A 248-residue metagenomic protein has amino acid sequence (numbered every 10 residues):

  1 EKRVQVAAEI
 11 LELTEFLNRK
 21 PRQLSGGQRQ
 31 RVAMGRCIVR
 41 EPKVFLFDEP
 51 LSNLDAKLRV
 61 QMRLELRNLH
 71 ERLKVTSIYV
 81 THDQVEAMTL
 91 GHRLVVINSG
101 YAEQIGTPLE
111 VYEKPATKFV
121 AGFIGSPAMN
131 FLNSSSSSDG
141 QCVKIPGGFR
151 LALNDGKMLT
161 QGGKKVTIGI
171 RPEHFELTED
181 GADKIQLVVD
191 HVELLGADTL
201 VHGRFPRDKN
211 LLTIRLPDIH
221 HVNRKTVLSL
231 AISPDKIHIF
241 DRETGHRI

Functional and structural regions predicted by a protein language model:
E1-F119: ABC ATPase nucleotide-binding domains
F45-F47, S77, F119, F123 (+3 more regions): Aromatic-residue hotspot detector
P108-G140: ABC transporter nucleotide-binding domain
P127-N133, S138-I248: Non-catalytic connector elements of ABC transporters
